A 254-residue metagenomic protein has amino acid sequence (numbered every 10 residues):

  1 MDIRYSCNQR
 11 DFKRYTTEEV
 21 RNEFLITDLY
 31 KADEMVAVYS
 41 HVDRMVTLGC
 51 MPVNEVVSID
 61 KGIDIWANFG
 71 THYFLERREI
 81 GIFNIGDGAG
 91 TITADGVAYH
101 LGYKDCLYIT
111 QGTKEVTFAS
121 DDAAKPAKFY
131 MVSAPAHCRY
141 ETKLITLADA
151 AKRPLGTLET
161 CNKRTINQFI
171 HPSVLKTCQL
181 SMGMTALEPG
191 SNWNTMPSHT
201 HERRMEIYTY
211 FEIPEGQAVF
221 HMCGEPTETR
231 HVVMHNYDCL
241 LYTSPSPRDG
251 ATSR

Functional and structural regions predicted by a protein language model:
M1-D64, G70-T71, L75, E79 (+1 more regions): Hydrophobic, proline/glycine-rich low-complexity stretches
L29-N68, K163-I207: A short glycine-rich, His/Asp/Glu-containing loop-to-beta-strand
E76-G90, A186-L187, R203-E225: Short, conserved beta-strand element in jelly-roll/cupin
T91-I92, E115-D122, T195-P197, F220-H221 (+1 more regions): Short beta-strand His + acidic residue motifs that chelate non-heme Fe in jelly-roll/DSBH and cupin folds
G96-Y108, T227-L241: Short acidic-glycine-tyrosine-enriched beta hairpin
D105-S120, Y130: A generic, well-ordered mixed alpha/beta core segment in the N-terminal half of proteins
A119-S120, K125-T177: Surface-exposed beta-loop interaction hotspot
Y242-A251: Conserved small/polar residues in nucleotide/adenosyl-binding loops
